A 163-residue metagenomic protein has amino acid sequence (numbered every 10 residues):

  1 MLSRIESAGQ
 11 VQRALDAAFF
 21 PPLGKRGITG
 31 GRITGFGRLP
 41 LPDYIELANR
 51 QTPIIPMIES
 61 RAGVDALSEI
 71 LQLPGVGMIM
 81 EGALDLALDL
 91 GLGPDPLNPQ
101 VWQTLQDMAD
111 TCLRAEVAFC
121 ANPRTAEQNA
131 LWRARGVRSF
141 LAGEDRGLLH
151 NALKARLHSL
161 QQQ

Functional and structural regions predicted by a protein language model:
M1-R13, I79-L88, R138-R156: Glycine-rich phosphate-binding active-site loops on the catalytic face of alpha/beta enzymes
L2-P74, A83-L88, Q163: Conserved anion-binding
R13, S68-E69, L92-G93, R133 (+1 more regions): Short amphipathic alpha-helical segments
A17-P21, P96-P99, R138-S139, H158-S159: Short, hinge-like loop/turn segments at secondary-structure boundaries
F19-F20, L73-M78, A134-F140: Glycine-enriched alpha-helix->loop->beta-strand junction motifs that scaffold or abut catalytic
R26-F36, P40, N49-T52, I58-D65 (+1 more regions): C-terminal alpha-helical cap/extension of soluble enzyme domains
L84-P94, P99-L113: A C-terminal functional module that forms or caps the active site or interfaces directly with catalytic machinery
